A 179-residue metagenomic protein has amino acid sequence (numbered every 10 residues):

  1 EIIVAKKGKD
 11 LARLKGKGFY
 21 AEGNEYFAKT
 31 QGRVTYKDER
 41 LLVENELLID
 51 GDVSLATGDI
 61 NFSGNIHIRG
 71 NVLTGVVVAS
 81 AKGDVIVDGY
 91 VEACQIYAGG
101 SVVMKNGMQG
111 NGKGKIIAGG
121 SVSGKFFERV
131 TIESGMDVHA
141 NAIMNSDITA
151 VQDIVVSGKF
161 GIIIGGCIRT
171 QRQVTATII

Functional and structural regions predicted by a protein language model:
E1-A150, I162-I179: Charge-rich, low-hydrophobicity low-complexity segments
V156-S157, I179: A glycine- and small/hydrophobic-rich beta-loop-beta segment that serves as a flexible "lid/hinge" or phosphate-binding
